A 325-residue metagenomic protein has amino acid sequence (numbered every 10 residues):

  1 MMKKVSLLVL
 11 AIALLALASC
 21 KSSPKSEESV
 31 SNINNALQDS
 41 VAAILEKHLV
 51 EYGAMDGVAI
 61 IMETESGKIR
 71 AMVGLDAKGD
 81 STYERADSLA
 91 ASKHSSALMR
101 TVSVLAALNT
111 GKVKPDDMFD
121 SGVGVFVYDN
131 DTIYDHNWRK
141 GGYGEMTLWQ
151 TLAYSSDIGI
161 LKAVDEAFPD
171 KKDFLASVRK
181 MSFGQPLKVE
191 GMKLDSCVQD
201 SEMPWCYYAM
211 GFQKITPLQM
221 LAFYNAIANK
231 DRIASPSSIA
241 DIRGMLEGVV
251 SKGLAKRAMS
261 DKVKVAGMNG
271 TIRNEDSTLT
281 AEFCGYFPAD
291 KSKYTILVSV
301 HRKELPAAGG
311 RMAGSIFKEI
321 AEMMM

Functional and structural regions predicted by a protein language model:
M1-V5: Positively charged n-region of N-terminal signal peptides that target proteins for export
S6-I12: Sec-dependent N-terminal signal peptides
A16-S19: C-terminal motif of bacterial Sec signal peptides marking the signal peptidase cleavage site
K21-S23: Bacterial signal peptide processing site
K25-E28, N32-S40, A54-A91, L105-R302: Beta-lactam-recognizing serine transpeptidase/beta-lactamase-like catalytic domain environment
R100: Short, conserved phosphate/pyrophosphate- and ester-handling motifs at nucleotide-, phospho-/glycolipid
R302-M312: A short acidic/glycine-rich loop-to-helix N-cap element
G314-M325: Short, gly/Ser/Thr-rich active-site loops of penicillin-recognizing serine hydrolases
